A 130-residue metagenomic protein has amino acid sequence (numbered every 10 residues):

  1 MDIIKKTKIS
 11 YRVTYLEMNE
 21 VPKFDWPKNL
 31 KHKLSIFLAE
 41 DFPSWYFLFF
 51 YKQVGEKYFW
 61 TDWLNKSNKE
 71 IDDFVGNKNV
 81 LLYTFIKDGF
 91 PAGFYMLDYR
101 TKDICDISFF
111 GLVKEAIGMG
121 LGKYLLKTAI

Functional and structural regions predicted by a protein language model:
M1-S35, E40: Acyl-donor-binding surface of acyltransferase catalytic domains
M1-V13, G55-D62, K87-M96: Short, charge-rich amphipathic segments
L16-M18, I36, Y51, F85 (+2 more regions): Generic structural hydrophobic/aromatic packing signal, biased to beta-strands
L30-W63: Short amphipathic alpha-helix that is part of the acyltransferase structural core
K66, V75-V113: A conserved beta-strand-loop-helix scaffold within acyl/acetyltransferase catalytic domains
L112, G118-I130: Conserved acetyl-CoA-binding loop-helix of GNAT-fold acetyltransferases
